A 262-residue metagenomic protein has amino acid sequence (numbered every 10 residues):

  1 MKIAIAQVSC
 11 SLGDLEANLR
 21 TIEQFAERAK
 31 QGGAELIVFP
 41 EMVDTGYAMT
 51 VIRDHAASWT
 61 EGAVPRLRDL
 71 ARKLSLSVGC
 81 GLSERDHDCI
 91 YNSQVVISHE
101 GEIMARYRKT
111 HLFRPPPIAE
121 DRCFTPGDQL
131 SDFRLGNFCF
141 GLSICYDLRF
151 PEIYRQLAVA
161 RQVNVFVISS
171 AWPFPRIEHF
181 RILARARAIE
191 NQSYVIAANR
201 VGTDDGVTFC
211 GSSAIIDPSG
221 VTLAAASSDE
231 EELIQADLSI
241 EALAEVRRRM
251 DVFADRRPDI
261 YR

Functional and structural regions predicted by a protein language model:
M1-I5: Extreme N-terminal starter segment of soluble prokaryotic enzymes
Q7-G13: Short polar catalytic/cofactor-binding loops
L15, E23-E100, R106, P173-S193: Cys-nucleophile CN-hydrolase/nitrilase-fold catalytic domain and related Cys-dependent amidase chemistry that acts on
I37, C139-I144, V167-I168, I196: Short hydrophobic-aromatic micro-motifs
T45, I52, V95, Y107-F113 (+2 more regions): Short beta->alpha transition motifs characteristic of CBS
W59-G79, L148-L233: CN hydrolase (nitrilase-like) catalytic-core segments centered on the catalytic cysteine and neighboring Lys/Glu
R85-R161, P173-I182, R248-A254, R262: Active-site catalytic loop in hydrolytic enzyme cores
R106, D132, R200-R262: C-terminal beta-strand edge segments of enzyme domains
